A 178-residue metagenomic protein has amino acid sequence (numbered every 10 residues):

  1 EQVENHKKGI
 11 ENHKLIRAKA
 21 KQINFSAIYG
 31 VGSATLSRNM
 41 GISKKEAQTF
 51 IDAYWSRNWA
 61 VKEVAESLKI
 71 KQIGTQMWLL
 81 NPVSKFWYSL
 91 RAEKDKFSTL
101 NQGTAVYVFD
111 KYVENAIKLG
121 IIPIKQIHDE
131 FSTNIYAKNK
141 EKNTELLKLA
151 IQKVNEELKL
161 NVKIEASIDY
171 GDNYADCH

Functional and structural regions predicted by a protein language model:
E1-H178: Conserved catalytic core of nucleotide polymerization and phosphodiester-bond processing enzymes
